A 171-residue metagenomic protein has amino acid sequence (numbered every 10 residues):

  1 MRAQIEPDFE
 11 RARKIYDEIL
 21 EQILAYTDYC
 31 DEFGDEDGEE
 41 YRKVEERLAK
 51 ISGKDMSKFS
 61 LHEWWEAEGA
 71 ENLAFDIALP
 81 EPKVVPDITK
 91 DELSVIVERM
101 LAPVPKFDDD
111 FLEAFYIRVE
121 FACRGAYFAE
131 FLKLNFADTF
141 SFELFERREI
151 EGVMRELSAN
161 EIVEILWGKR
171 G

Functional and structural regions predicted by a protein language model:
M1-Q4, Q22, E71-A78, D110 (+1 more regions): A generic structural signal for ordered alpha-helices
M1-R42: N-terminal leader regions
P7, I96-P105: N-terminal acidic leader/helix
Y16, L20, Y41-V44, K90-L93 (+2 more regions): Short amphipathic alpha-helical segments that mediate assembly, nucleic-acid/protein binding, or membrane association
D28, E32-D76, A114-G171: Compact alpha-helical subdomains of small soluble proteins
P80-P82: Aromatic- and Gly/Pro-enriched, solvent-exposed loop/edge beta-strand patches characteristic of beta-rich domains
P105-F115: Short amphipathic N-terminal alpha-helix
